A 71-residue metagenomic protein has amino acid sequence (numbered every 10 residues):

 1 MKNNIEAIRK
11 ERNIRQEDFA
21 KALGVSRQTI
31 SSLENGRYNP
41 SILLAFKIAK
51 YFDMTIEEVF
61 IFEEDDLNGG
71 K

Functional and structural regions predicted by a protein language model:
M1-E11: A short, Lys/Arg-rich alpha-helix, primarily the initiator
K10, K21, K50: Alpha-helical residues within the helix-turn-helix
I14-S31: Short alpha-helical DNA-recognition segment
R37-K47: Short, basic-rich loop-to-helix N-cap that marks the start of a DNA-contacting helix
A45-A49, V59-F60: Hydrophobic micro-packing sites on short alpha-helices
F60-K71: Short, charged recognition helix plus adjacent turn of helix-turn-helix-like nucleic-acid-binding domains
